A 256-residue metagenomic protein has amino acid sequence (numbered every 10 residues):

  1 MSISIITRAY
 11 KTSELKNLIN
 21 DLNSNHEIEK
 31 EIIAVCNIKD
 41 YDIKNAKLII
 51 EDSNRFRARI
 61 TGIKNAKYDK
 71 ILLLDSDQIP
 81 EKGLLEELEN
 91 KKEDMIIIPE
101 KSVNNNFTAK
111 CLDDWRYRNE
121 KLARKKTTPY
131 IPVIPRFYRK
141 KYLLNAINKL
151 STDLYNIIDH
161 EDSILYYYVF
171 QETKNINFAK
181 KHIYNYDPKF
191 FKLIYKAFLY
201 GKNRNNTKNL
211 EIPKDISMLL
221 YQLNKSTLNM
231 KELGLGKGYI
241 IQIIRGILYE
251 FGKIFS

Functional and structural regions predicted by a protein language model:
K11-H26: Short, well-formed alpha-helical segments that are part of the catalytic scaffolds of diverse glycosyltransferases
I50-A66: Glycine-rich, basic loop-to-helix element that forms the pyrophosphate-binding segment of sugar-nucleotide handling
I71: Short aromatic/hydrophobic "clamp" motif used to bind/position activated sugar donors
G83-K110: Conserved donor NDP-sugar-binding/catalytic core segment of glycosyltransferases
S102-N104, R118-Y138, N156-I158: A recurrent flexible, glycine/aromatic-enriched loop bordering the glycosyltransferase active site that acts as
D153-L165: Acidic donor-binding loop at a coil-to-helix junction in glycosyltransferase catalytic cores that engages
N177-A197: Active-site donor/metal-binding and catalytic loop motifs of nucleotide-sugar-dependent glycosylation enzymes
F191-S256: Non-catalytic, C-terminal membrane-associated alpha-helical segments of glycosyltransferases
